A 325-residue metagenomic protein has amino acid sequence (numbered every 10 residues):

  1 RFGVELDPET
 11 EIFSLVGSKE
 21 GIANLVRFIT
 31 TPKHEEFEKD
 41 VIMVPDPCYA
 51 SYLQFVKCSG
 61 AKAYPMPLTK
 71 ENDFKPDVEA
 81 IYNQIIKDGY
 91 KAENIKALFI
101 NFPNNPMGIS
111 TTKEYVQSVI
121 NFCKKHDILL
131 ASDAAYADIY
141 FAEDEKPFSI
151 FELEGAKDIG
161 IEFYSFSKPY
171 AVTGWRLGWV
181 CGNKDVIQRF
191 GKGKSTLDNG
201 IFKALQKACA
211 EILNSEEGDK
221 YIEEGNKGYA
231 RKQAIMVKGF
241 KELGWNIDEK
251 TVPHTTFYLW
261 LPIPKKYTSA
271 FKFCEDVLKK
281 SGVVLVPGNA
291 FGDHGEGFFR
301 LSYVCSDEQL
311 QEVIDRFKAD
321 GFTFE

Functional and structural regions predicted by a protein language model:
R1-N121, D138-I139, E145-E152: Conserved core of the PLP fold type I
I12, S18, I42-M43, V56 (+12 more regions): Generic structural signal for small/hydrophobic residues in well-ordered secondary structure, especially within
V44, P65, L130-S132, L285-P287: Hydrophobic residues in well-ordered beta-strands that form the structural core
S59, K125-H126, S281: Helix C-cap/helix->beta junction micro-motif
I86, Y267-S269, D276-L285, F291-E325: PLP-dependent enzyme catalytic core of the Aspartate aminotransferase-like
L153-R189, I201, G297: Active-site PLP attachment segment
F190-L197, L213-K238, K266: Structural signature of PLP-dependent enzymes
Q206, A210, N226-F240, I247-I263: Conserved glycine-rich beta-strand-loop-beta hairpin in the small C-terminal domain of fold type I
